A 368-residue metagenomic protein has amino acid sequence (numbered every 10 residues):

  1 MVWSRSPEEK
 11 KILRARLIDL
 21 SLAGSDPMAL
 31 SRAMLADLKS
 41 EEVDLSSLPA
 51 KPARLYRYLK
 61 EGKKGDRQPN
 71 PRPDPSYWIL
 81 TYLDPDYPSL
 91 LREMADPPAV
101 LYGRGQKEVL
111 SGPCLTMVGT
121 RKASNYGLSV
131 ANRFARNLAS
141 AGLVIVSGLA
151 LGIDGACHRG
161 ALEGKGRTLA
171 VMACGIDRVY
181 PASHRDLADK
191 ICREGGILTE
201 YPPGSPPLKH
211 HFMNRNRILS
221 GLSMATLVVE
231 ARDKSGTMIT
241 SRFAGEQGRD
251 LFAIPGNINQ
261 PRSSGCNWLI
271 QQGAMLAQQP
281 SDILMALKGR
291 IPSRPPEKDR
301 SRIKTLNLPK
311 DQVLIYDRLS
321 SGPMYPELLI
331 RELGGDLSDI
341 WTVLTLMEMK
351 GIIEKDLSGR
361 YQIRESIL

Functional and structural regions predicted by a protein language model:
M1-P85, P326, K350-S366: Short, small/acidic-rich helices and loops at N termini and domain boundaries of DNA replication/processing enzymes
V2-E9, W78, Y82-L368: Glycine-biased, small-residue-rich flexible motifs in mid-sequence functional cores and linkers
